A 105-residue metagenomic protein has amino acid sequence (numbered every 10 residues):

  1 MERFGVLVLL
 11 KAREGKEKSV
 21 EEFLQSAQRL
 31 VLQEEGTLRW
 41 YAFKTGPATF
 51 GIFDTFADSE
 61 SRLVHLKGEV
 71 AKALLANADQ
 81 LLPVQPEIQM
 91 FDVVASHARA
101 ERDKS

Functional and structural regions predicted by a protein language model:
M1-E2, L9, L38-A48, L74-S105: Glycine-rich beta-strand-turn "strand-cap" elements at beta-sheet edges
L7-L9, F53: Conserved hydrophobic/aromatic beta-strand scaffold that supports enzyme active sites
L9-E21: Short, surface-exposed ligand-recognition loops at beta-strand->loop->(often short) alpha-helix junctions that present
R13-G15, T45, A57-S59: Short coil/turn motifs at secondary-structure junctions
G15, S26, P47, E69 (+2 more regions): Short alpha-helical
S26-R39, T55-Q89: An amphipathic, aromatic/His-enriched active-site/gating alpha helix that lines ligand/cofactor pockets
